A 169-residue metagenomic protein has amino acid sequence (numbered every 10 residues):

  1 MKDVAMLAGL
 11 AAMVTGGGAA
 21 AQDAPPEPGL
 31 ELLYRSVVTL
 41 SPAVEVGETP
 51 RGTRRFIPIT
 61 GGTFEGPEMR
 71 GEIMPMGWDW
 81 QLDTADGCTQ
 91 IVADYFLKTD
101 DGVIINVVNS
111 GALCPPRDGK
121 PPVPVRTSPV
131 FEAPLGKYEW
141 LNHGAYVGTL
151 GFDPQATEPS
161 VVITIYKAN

Functional and structural regions predicted by a protein language model:
M1-L7: Bacterial N-terminal signal peptides that target proteins for export
A8-G9, A19: Cleavable N-terminal signal peptides
A21-N169: Beta-strand-enriched cores of mature, soluble protein domains
